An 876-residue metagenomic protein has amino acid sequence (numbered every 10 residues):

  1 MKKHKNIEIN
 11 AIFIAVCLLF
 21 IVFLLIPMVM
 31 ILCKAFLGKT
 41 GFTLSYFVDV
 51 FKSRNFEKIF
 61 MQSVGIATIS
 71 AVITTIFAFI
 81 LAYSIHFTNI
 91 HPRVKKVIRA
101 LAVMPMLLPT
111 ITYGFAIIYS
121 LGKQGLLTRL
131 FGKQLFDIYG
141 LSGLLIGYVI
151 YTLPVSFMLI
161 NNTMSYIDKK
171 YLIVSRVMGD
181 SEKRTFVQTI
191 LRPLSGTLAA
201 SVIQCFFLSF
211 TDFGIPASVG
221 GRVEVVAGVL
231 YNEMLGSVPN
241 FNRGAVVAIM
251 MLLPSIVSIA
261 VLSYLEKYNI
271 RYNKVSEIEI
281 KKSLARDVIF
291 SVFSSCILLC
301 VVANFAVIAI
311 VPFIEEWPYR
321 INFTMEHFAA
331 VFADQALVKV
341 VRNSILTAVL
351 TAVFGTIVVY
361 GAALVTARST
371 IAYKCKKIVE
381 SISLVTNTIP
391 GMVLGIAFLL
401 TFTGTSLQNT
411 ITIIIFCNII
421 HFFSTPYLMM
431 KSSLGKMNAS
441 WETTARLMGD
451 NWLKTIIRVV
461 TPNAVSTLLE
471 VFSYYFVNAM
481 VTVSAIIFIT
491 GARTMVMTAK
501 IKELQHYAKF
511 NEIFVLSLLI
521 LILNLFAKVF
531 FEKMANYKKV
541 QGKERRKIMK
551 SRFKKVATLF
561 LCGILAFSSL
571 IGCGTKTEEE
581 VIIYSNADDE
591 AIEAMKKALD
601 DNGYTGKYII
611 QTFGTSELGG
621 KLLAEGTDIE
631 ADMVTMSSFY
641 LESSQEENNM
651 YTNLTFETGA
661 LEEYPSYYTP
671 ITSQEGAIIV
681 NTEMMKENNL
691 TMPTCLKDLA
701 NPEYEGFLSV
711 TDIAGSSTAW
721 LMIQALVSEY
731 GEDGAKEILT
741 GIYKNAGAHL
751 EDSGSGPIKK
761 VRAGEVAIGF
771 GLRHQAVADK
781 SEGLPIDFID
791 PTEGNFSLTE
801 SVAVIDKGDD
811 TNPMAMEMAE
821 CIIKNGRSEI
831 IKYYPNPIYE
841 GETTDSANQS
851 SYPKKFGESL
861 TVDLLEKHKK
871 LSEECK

Functional and structural regions predicted by a protein language model:
E8-T40, R54-S165, P193-F213, V246-L262 (+6 more regions): Membrane-water interface segments at the C-terminal ends of transmembrane alpha-helices in multi-pass inner-membrane
M178-D180, R192, M448-D450, P462 (+1 more regions): Glycine/proline-centered hinge or cleavage motifs at structural transition points of membrane proteins
F213-P239, E316-I321, V483-F510: Glycine-rich helix-loop "coupling/hinge" segments at transmembrane-helix boundaries in multipass transporters
G574-S644: Early extracytoplasmic/lumenal segment of secretory-pathway proteins
I629-V634, Y651-V680, K697, G706-I713: A structural signal for short loop-to-beta-strand junctions that line the ligand-binding cleft of periplasmic/secreted
A677-M684, T799-T811, I830-Y833: A bilobed periplasmic-binding-protein/Venus flytrap-type ligand-binding module shared by bacterial periplasmic
E703, F707-A714, C821-E842: Periplasmic-binding protein-like
A725-D790: Ligand-binding pocket segment of bilobal, Venus flytrap-like solute-binding proteins
